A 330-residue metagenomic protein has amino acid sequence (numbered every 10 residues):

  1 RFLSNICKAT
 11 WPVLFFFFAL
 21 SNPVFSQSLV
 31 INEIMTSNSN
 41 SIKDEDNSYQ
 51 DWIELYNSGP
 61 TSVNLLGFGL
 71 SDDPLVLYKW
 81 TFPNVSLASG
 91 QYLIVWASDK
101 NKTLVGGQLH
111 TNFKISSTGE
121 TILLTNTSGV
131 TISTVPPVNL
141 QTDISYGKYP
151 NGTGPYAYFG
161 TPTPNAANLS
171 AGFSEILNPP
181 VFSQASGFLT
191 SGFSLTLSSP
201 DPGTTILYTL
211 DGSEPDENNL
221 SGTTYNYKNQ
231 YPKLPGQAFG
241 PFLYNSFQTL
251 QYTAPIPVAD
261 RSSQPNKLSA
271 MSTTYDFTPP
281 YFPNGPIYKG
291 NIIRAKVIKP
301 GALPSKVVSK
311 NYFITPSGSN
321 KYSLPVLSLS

Functional and structural regions predicted by a protein language model:
R1-W11, N22: Bacterial N-terminal signal peptides that target proteins for export
F2, E45-D46, P200, N284: First exposed extracellular module after export/assembly in secreted or surface-exposed proteins
L3-S4, L20, V30, T36 (+3 more regions): Intrinsically disordered, low-complexity peptide-like regions
F16-F25: C-terminal segment of classical bacterial N-terminal signal peptides
F25-P155: Activation on beta-sandwich/Ig-like modules and their edge loops
V30, V85-S89, V95, V138-S330: Short, compositionally stereotyped local motifs that mark structural "simplifiers"
